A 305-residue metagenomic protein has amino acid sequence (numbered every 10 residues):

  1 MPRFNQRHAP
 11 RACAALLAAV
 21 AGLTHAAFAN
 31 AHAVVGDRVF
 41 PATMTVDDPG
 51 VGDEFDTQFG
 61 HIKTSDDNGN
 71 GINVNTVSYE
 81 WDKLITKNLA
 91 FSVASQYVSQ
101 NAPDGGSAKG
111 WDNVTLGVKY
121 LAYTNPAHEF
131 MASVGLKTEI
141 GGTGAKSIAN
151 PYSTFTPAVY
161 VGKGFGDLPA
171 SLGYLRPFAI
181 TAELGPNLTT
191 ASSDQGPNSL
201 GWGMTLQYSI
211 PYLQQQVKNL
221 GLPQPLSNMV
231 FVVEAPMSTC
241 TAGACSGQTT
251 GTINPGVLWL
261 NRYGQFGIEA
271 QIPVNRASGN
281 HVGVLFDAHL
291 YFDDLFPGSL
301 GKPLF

Functional and structural regions predicted by a protein language model:
P2-A15: Bacterial N-terminal signal peptides that target proteins for export
H8-P10, A27, V34: Compositionally biased, intrinsically disordered low-complexity segments enriched in polar/proline residues
A21-F28: N-terminal signal peptide c-region/cleavage motif recognized by signal peptidases
A29-F305: Transmembrane beta-barrel domains of Gram-negative outer membranes and organellar outer membranes
